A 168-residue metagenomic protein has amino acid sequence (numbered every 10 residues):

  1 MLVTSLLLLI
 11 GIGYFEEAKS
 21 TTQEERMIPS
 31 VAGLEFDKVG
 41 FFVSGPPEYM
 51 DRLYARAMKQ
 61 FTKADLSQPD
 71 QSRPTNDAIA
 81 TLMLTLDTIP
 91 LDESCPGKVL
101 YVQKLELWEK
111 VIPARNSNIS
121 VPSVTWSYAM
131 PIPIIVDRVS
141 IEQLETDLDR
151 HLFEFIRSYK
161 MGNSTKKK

Functional and structural regions predicted by a protein language model:
L2-G11: Bacterial N-terminal signal peptides
I12-Q60, R157, M161-K168: A structural "domain/chain start" motif
L66-I79: Short acidic low-complexity segments
A78-K167: Amphipathic beta-strand/beta-sheet edge segments enriched in Tyr/Trp
